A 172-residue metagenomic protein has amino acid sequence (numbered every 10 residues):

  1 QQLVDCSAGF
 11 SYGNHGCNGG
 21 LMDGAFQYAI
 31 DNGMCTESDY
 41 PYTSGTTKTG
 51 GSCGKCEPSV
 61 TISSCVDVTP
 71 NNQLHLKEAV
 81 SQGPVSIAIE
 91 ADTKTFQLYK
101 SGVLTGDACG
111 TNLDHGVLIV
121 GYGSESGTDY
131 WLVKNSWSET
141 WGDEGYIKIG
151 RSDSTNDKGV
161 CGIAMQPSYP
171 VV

Functional and structural regions predicted by a protein language model:
Q1-V172: Catalytic-core signature of thiol
